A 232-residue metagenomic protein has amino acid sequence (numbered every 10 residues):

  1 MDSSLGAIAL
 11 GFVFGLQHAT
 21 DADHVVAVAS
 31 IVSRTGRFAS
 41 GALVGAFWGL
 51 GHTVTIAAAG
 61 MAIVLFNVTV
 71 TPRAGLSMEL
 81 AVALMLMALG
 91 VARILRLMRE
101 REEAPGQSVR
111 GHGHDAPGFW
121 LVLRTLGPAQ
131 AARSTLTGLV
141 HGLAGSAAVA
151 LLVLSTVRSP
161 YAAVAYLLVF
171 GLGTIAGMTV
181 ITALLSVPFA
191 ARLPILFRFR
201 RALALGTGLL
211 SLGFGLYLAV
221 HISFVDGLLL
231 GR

Functional and structural regions predicted by a protein language model:
M1-R232: Membrane metalloprotein/metal-transporter helix-bundle signature
